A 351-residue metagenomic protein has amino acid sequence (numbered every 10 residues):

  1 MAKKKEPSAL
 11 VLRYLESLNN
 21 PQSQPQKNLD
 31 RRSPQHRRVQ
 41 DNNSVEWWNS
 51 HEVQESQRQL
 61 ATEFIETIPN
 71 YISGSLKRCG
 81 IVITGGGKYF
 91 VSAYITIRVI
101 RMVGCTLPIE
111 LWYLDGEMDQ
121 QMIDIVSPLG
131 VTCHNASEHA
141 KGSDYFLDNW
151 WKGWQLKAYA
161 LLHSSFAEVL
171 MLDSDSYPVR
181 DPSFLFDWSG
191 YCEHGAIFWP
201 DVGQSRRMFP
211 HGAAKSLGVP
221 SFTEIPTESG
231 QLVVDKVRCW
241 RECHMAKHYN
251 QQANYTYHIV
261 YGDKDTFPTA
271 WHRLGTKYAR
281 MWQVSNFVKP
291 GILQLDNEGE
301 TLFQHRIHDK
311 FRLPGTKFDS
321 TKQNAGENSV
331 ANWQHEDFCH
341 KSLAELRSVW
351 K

Functional and structural regions predicted by a protein language model:
M1-C79, I83, Y89, S221-K351: A glycosyltransferase accessory/donor-loop signature
C79-I83, I100, I109-L111: Hydrophobic targeting segments
I83, G87-G104: Histidine-anchored nucleotide/phosphate-binding helix
F90-V91, E117-M122, R206-R207: Short, charged/polar "capping" segments at the starts of alpha-helices and the immediately preceding loops
P108-G116, F198: Short internal beta-strands
M118-S164: Active-site-proximal specificity loops/subdomain of glycosyltransferases
N135, G153-F209, L232-V233: GT-A fold catalytic core of metal-dependent nucleotide-sugar glycosyltransferases, centered on the diacidic
D144-Y145, W188-M245: Conserved catalytic core of nucleotide-sugar-dependent glycosyltransferases
